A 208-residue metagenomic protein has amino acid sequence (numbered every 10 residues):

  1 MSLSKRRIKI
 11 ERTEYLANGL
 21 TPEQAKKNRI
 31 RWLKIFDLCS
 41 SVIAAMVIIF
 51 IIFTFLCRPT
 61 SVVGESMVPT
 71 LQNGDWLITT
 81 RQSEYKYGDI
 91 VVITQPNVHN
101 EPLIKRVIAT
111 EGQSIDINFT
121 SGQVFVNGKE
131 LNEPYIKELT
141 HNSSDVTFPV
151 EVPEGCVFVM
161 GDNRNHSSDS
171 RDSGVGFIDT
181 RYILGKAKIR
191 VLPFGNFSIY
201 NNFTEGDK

Functional and structural regions predicted by a protein language model:
M1-P102, I178-K208: Protein maturation boundaries and topogenic segments
E65, Y85-G88, I115-G122, K137: A short, compositionally biased
K105-D116: RNA pseudouridine synthases
F125-G128: Short strand-turn-strand beta-turns centered on an Asx-Gly dipeptide
D145-P193: Soluble extracytoplasmic domains of inner/organellar membrane proteins
